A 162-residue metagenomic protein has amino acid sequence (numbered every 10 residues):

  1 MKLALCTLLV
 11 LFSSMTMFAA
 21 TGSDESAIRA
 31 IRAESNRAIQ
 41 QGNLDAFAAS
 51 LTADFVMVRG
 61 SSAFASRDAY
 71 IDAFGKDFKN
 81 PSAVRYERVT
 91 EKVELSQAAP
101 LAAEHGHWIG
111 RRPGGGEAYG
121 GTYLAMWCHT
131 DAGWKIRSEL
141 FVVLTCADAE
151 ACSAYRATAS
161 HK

Functional and structural regions predicted by a protein language model:
M1-L5: Bacterial N-terminal signal peptides that target proteins for export
C6-L11, T16-A53, A69, A149-K162: Short, low-complexity N-terminal intrinsically disordered segments enriched in polar/charged residues
G22-R29, L44-P100, H105-H107, E117-A118: A solvent-exposed, acidic/Ser-Thr-rich amphipathic alpha-helical stretch
L51, W108-G110, L140-V143: Short beta-strand segments enriched in hydrophobic/aromatic residues within well-folded beta-rich domains
V89-Q97, F141-T145, A154-A157: Glycine-rich beta-strand-turn "strand-cap" elements at beta-sheet edges
G110-R112, W127: Beta-strand elements of well-folded, non-transmembrane domains
G120-E150: Short beta-strand edge/turn micro-motifs at domain boundaries
